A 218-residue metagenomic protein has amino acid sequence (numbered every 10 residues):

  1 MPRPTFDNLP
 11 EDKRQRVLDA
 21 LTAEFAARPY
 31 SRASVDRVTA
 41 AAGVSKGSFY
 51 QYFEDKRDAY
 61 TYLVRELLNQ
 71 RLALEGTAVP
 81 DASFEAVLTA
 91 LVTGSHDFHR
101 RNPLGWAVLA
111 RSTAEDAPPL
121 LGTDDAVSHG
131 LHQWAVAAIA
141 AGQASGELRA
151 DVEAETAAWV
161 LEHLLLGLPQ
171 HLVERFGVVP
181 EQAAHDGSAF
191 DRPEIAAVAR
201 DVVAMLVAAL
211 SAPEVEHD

Functional and structural regions predicted by a protein language model:
M1, D97, H129-Q133, A137-S145 (+2 more regions): C-terminal peripheral helix-coil segments that are non-catalytic and often amphipathic
K13-L21, V38, L63-L67, R71 (+1 more regions): Generic hydrophobic, amphipathic alpha-helix propensity
R16, E24-D58, Y62: Helix-turn-helix
A20-E24, A41, Y62, G94 (+2 more regions): Short amphipathic alpha-helical elements of helix-turn-helix/winged-helix folds
G76-G105, A154, A158-L161, A196: Hydrophobic alpha-helical connector segments
A86, T123-V127, A144-E162: All-alpha amphipathic helical-bundle segments outside canonical DNA-binding/catalytic cores that form hydrophobic
H96-A137, E155-A158, S188: Short secondary-structure transition hinges
